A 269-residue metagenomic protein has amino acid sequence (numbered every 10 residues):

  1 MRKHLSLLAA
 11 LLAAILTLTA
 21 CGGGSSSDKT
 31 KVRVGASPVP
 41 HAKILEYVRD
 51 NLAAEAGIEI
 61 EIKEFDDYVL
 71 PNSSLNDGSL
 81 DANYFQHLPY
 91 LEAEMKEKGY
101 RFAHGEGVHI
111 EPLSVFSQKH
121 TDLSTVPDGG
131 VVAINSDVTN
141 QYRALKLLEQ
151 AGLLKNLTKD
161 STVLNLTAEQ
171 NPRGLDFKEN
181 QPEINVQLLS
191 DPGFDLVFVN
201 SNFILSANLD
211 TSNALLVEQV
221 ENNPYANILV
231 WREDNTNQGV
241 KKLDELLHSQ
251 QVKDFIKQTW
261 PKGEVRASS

Functional and structural regions predicted by a protein language model:
L16-A20: C-terminal motif of bacterial Sec signal peptides marking the signal peptidase cleavage site
G22-S25: Bacterial signal peptide processing site
D28-V39, I58-E64, V131-V132: Short, well-ordered beta-strand elements
P38-K63, L70: Short, polar/charged alpha-helical segment
I62-S73, D160-Q187: Short helix-initiation/N-cap motifs at beta->coil->alpha
G105-L154, K253-D254: A conserved helix-loop-strand patch within extracytoplasmic ligand-binding domains of the periplasmic binding
G105-S117, L205-E245, Q250, E264-S269: Periplasmic-binding protein-like
T139-V163, D244-S269: Ligand-binding clefts/hinges and TM-proximal coupling segments of bilobed small-molecule sensing domains
